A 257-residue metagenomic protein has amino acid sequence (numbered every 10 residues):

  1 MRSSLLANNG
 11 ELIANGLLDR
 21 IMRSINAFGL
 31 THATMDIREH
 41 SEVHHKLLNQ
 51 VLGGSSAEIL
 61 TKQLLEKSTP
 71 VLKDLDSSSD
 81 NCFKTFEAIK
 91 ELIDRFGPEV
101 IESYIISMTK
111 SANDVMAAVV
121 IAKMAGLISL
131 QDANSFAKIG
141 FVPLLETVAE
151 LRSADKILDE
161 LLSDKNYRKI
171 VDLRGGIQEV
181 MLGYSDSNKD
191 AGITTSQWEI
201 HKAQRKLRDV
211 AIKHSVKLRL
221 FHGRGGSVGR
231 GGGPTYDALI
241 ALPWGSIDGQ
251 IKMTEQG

Functional and structural regions predicted by a protein language model:
M1-R95: Extended, charge-enriched "interface" segments that sit outside catalytic cores
M1-S4, N8, I21-S24, F28 (+7 more regions): Generic, well-ordered alpha-helical scaffold segments in large soluble proteins
N8-E11, L75-S79, Y104, M108-S111 (+3 more regions): Hydrophobic alpha-helical scaffolding
A14, A33-D36, E42-H45, D114-M116 (+3 more regions): Short helix/loop capping segments that flank catalytic or ligand/cofactor-binding pockets
G16-D19, D80, K84, N113-M116 (+2 more regions): Generic alpha-helical secondary structure signal
A27, I105, L220-H222: A structural signal for short, well-ordered beta-strand segments and their strand-loop junctions that often border
E58-Q63, S68-V119, I128-V142: C-terminal amphipathic alpha-helical interaction region
A125-G257: Catalytic or ion-translocation cores adjacent to nucleophile or general acid/base/metal-coordination motifs in diverse
